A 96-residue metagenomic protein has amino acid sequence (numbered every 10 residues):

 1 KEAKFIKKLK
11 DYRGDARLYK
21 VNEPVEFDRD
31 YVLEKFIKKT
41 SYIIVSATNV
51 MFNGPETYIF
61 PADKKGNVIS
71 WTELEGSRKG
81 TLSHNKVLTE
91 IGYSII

Functional and structural regions predicted by a protein language model:
K1-D30: Negatively charged, low-complexity tracts enriched in Asp/Glu with abundant Ser/Thr
P24-E90: Acidic, low-complexity, intrinsically disordered interaction modules
S94-I96: Short glycine-rich, low-complexity/disordered patches
